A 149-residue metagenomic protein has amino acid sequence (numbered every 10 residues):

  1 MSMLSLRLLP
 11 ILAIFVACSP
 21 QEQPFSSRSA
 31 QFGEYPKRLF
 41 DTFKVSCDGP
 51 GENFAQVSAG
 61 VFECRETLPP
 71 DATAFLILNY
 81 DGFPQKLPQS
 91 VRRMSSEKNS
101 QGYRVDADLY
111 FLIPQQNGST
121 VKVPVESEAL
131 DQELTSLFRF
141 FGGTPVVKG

Functional and structural regions predicted by a protein language model:
S2-I11: Sec-dependent signal peptide recognition, specifically the positively charged N-region followed immediately by
F15-A17: C-terminal motif of bacterial Sec signal peptides marking the signal peptidase cleavage site
S19-G149: Ser/Thr-rich, low-complexity intrinsically disordered terminal regions
